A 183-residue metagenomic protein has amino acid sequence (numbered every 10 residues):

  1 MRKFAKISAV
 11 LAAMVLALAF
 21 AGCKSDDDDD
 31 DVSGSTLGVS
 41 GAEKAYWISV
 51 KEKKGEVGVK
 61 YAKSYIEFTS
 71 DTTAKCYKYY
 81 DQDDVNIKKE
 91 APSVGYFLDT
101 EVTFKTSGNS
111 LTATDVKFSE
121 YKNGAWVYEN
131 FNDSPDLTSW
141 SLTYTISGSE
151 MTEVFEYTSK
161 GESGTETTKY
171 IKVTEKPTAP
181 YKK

Functional and structural regions predicted by a protein language model:
R2-F4, L16-A45, Y170-K183: Bacterial Sec-dependent N-terminal signal peptides
K6-A13: Sec-dependent N-terminal signal peptides
L11, D28, T36-G38, E43 (+2 more regions): Intrinsically disordered, low-complexity serine/threonine-rich segments
S35, A45-V50, K54-E67: Low-complexity, Ser/Thr/Pro-rich intrinsically disordered segments found in N-terminal tails, propeptides, targeting
E52-G55, K75-T152, S159, I171: Contiguous, well-ordered beta-strand patches that form the walls/edges of small beta-barrel/beta-sandwich domains
S149, E153-K183: Signal peptide-directed secreted proteins
